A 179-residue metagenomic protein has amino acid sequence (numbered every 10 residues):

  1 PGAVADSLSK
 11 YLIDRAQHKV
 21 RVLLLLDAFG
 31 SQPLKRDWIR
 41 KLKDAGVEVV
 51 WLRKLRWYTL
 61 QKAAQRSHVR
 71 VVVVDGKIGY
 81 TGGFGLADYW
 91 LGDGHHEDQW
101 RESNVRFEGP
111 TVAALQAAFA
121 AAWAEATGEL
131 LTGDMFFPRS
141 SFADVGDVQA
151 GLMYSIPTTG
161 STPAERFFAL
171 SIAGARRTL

Functional and structural regions predicted by a protein language model:
P1-T178: Charged, low-complexity intrinsically disordered terminal segments
